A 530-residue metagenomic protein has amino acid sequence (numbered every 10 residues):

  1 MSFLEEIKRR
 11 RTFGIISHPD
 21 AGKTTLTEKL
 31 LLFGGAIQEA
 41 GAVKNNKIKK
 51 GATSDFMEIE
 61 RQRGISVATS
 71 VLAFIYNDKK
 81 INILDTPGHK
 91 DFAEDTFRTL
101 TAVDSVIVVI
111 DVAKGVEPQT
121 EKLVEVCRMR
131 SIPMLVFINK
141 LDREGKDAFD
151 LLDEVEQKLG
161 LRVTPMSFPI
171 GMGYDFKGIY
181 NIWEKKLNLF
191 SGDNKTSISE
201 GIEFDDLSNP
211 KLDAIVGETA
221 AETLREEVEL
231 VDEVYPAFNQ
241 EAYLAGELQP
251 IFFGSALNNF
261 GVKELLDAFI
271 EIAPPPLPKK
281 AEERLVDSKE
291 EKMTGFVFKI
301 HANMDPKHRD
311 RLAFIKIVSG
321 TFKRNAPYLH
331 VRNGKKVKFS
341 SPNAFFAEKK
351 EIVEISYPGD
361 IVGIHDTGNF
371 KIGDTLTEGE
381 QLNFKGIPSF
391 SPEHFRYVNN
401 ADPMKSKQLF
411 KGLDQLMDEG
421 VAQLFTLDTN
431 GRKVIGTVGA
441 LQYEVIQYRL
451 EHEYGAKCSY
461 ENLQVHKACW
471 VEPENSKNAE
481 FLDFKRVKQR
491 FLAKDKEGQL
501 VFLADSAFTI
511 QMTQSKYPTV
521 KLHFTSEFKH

Functional and structural regions predicted by a protein language model:
M1-H530: Structural and coupling elements of P-loop NTPases
